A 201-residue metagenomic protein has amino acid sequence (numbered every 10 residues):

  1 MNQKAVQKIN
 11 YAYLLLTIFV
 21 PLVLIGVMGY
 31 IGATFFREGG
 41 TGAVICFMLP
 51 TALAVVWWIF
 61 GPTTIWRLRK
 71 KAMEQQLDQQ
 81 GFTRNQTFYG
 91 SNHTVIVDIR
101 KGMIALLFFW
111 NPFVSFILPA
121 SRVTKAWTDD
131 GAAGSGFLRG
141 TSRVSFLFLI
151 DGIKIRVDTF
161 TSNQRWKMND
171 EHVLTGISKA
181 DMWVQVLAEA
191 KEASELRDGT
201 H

Functional and structural regions predicted by a protein language model:
N2-Q7, G39-M103: Anionic N-terminal interaction surfaces
N2-V23: Juxtamembrane interface helix immediately N-terminal to a transmembrane segment
P21-M28, T51-V55: Hydrophobic alpha-helical transmembrane segments of multipass integral membrane proteins
V27-E38: Juxtamembrane "helix-exit" motif on the non-cytosolic side of transmembrane helices
D78-T87, K125-T128, A132, D198: Short secondary-structure junctions
N92, N111-F113, I150-K154: Glycine-centered tight beta-turn/hairpin loop motif at sheet-sheet or coil-to-beta transitions
R100-T141: Phosphoinositide-binding peripheral membrane targeting modules
W127-H201: Acidic, Ser/Thr- and proline-rich intrinsically disordered linker/docking segments of eukaryotic scaffolds
